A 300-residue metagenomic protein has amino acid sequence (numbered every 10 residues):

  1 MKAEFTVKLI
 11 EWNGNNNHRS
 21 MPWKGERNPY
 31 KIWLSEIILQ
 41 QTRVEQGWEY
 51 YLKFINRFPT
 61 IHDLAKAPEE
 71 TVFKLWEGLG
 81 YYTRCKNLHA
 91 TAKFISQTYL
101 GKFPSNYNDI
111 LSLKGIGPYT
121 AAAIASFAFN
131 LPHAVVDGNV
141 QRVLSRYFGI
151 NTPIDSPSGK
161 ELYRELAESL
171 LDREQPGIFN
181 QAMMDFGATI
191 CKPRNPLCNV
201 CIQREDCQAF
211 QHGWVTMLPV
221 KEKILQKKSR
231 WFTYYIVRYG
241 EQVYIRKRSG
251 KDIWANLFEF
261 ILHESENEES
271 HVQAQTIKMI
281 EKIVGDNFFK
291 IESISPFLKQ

Functional and structural regions predicted by a protein language model:
M1-V7, E268-Q273: Short, Lys/Arg-enriched, disordered terminal segments
K2-N199, Q203-M217, S229, N287-F289: Catalytic cores of DNA base-excision repair glycosylases
R27, R43, A128, S249-G250 (+2 more regions): Structured beta->alpha junctions
K192, Q226, N267-H271: A short glycine-/small-residue-rich loop at the edge of a beta-strand within enzyme catalytic domains
T216-H263: N-terminal strand-loop-strand
K221-I224, I294-Q300: Short, solvent-exposed loop/turn elements at beta->coil junctions and helix N-caps that rim active or binding pockets
N256-L298: The catalytic Nudix box helix
